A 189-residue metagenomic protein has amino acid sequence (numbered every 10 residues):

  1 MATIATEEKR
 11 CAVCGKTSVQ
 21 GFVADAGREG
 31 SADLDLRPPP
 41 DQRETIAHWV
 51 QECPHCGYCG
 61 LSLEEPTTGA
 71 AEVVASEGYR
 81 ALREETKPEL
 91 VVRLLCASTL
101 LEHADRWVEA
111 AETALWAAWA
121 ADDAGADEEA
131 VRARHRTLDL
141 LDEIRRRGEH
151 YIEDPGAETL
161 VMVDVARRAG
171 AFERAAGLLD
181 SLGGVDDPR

Functional and structural regions predicted by a protein language model:
M1-A2, P54-G60, L100-A110, I144-R147: Short N-terminal helix-initiation segments at or just after the protein's N-terminus
M1-S76: N-terminal cysteine/histidine-rich coordination modules
A2, T6-K9, S18-V23, G27 (+4 more regions): Extended interaction regions within the primary functional domain
C11-C14, S18, C53, G60 (+5 more regions): Generic structural hydrophobic/aromatic packing signal, biased to beta-strands
P66-A71, D127-R134: Short acidic alpha-helical/loop segments enriched in Asp/Glu that coordinate divalent cations
A70-A81, E85-G125, E153-R168: Amphipathic alpha-helical repeat scaffolds of TPR domains
E129-R189: C-terminal, charged low-complexity interaction regions
